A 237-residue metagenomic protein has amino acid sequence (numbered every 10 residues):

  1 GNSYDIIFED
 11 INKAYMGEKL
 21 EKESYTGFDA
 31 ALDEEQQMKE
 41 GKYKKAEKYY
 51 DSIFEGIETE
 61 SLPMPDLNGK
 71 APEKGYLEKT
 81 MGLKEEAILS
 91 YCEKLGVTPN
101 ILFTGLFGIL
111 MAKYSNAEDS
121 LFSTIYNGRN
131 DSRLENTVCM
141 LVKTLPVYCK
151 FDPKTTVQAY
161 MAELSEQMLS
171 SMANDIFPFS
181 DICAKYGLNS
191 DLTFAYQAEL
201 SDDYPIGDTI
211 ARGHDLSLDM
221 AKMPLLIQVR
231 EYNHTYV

Functional and structural regions predicted by a protein language model:
G1, N233-V237: Short, intrinsically disordered, charge-balanced linker/junction segments flanking boundaries in proteins
G1-G27: Active-site-proximal acidic secondary-structure segment that organizes catalysis
N2-I6, D10, T98-L110, T144: Short amphipathic alpha-helical face segments that pack within enzyme cores and frequently flank/anchor catalytic
E9-K13, T26-G75, T155, N174: Short amphipathic alpha-helices and their capping loops
I11-K19, F54-S61, L110-E118, C149 (+2 more regions): A generic secondary-structure signal for well-formed alpha-helical elements
Q37-E47, K74, C92-N100, T104 (+1 more regions): His-Asp-centered acyl/peptidyl-transfer active-site segments
E73-E85: DNA breakage-rejoining catalytic core of tyrosine-based enzymes
I210-N233: Low-complexity, glycine/alanine/valine/leucine- and proline-rich hydrophobic stretches
